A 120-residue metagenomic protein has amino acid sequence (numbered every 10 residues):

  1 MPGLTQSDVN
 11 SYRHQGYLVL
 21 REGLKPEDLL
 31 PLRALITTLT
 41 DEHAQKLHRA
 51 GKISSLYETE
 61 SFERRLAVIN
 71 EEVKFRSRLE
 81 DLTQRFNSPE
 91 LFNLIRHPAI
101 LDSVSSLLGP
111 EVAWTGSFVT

Functional and structural regions predicted by a protein language model:
M1-H14, R21-T120: Non-heme Fe(II)-dependent double-stranded beta-helix
